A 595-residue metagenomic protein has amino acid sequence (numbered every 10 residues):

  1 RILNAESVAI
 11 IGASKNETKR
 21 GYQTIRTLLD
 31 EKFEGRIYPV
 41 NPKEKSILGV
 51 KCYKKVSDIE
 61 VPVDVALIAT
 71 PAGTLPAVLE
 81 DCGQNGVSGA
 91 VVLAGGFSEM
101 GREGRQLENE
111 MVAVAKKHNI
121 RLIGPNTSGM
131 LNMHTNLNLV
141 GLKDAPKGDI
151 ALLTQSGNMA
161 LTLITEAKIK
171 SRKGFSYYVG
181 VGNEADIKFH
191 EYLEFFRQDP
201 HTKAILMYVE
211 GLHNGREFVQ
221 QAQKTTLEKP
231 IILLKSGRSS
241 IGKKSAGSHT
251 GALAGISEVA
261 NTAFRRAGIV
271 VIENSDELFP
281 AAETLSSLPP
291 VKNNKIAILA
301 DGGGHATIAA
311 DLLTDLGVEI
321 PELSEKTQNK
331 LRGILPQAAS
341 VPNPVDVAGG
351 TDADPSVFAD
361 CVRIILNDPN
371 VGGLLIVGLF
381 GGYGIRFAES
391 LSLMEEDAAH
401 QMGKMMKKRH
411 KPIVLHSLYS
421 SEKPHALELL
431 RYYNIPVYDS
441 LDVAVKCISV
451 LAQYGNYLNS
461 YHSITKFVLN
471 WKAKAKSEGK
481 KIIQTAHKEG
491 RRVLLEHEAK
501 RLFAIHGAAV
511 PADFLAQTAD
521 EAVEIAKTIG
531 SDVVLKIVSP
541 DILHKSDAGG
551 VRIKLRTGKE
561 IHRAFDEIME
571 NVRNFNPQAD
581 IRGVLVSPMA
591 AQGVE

Functional and structural regions predicted by a protein language model:
R1-E595: Catalytic-core regions of core metabolic enzymes, especially those transforming organic acids/acyl-group intermediates
